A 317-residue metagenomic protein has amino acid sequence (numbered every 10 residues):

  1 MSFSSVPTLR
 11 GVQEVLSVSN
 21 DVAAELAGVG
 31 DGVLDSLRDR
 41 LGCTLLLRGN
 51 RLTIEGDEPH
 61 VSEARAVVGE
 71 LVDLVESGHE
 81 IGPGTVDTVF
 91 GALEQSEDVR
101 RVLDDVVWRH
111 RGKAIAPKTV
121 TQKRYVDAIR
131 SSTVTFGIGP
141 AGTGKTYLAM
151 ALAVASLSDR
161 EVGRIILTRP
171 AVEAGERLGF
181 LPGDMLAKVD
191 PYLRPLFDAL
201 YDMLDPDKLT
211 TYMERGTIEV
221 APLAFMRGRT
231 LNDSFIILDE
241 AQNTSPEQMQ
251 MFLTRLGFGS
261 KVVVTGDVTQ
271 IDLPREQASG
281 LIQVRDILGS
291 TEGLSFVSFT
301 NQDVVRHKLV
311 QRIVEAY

Functional and structural regions predicted by a protein language model:
M1-S4: Accessory nucleic-acid engagement/destabilization modules that flank
V6-A24: Short glycine-/aliphatic-rich beta-strand segments at the starts of folded cytosolic domains
D21-D39: Short amphipathic alpha-helix segments
V33, E63-V67, M249-F252: Hydrophobic side chains in well-ordered alpha-helices
D35, L41-T44, N50: Compact, well-ordered interaction domains used in eukaryotic information-processing assemblies
L46-V102: Interdomain "pre-motor" coupling segment immediately N-terminal to P-loop NTPase/helicase cores
R51, H110-V120, D127-L238, Q242-Y317: Conserved helicase motor core of SF1/SF2 NTP-dependent helicases
D87-K118, V126, R130: Proteins enriched for Cys/Gly/acidic motifs involved in redox and nucleic-acid/cofactor modification
